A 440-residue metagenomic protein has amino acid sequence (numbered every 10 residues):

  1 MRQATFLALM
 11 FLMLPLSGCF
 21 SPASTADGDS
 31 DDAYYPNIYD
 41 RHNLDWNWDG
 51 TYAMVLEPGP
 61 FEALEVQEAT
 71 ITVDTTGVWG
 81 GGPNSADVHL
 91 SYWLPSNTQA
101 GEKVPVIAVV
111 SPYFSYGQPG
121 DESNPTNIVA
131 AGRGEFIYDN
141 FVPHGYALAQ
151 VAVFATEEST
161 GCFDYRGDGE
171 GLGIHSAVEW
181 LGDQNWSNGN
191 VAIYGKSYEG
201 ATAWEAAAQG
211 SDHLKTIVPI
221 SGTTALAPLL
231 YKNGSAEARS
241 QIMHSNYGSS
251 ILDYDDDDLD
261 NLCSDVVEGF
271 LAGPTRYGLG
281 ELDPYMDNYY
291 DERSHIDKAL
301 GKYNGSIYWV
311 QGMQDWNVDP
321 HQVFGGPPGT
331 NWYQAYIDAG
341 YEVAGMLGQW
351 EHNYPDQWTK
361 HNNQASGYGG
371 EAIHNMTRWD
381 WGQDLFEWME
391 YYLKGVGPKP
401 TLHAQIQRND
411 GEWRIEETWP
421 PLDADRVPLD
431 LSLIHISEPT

Functional and structural regions predicted by a protein language model:
M1-Y34: Secretory targeting signatures
D31-P58, N127, A131-I137, P143 (+2 more regions): Accessory cap/linker subdomain of secreted extracellular hydrolases
G50-Q99: N-terminal cap/lid segment of alpha/beta-hydrolase-fold proteins
S96-G101, C162-G169, S176-S197: Gly/Ser-rich "nucleophile elbow"/oxyanion-hole loop immediately N-terminal to the catalytic nucleophile in hydrolases
V106-G182, W358-A372: Cap/lid segment of the alpha/beta-hydrolase catalytic domain
G169, Y194, Y198-C263, M313 (+2 more regions): A catalytic-pocket lid/entrance helix-loop region that shapes and gates access to the active site across common
W309-Q311: Short beta-strand/loop motif that positions the catalytic acidic residue of the alpha/beta-hydrolase fold
L431-T440: Residue-level detector of conserved catalytic or cofactor/ligand-binding positions in enzyme active sites
